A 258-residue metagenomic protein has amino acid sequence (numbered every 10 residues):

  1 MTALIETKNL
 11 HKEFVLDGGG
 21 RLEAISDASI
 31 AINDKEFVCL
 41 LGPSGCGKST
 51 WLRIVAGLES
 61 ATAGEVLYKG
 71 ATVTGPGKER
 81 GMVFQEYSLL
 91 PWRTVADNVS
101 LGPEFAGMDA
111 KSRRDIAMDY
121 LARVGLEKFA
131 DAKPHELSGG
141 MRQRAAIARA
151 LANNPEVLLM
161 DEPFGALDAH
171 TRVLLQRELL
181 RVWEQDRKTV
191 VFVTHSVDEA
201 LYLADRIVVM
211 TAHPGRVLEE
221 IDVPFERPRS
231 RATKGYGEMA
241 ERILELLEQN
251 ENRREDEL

Functional and structural regions predicted by a protein language model:
L41-P43: The feature captures the beta-strand-to-loop junction immediately N-terminal to the Walker
A56: Helix-to-loop junction immediately C-terminal to a conserved catalytic motif
G64-P76: Conserved ABC transporter NBD signature motif
V83, I147: Hydrophobic anchor residue at the start of the ABC signature
R93-L101: Short coil-to-helix segment of the ABC ATPase nucleotide-binding domain corresponding to the Q-loop/switch region
S100, E104, K111-F129, R181: Conserved ABC ATPase "signature" region
A132-H135, N153: Conserved signature/switch motifs of ABC ATPase nucleotide-binding domains
L158-D161: Catalytic Walker B motif of ABC-type/P-loop ATPase nucleotide-binding domains
